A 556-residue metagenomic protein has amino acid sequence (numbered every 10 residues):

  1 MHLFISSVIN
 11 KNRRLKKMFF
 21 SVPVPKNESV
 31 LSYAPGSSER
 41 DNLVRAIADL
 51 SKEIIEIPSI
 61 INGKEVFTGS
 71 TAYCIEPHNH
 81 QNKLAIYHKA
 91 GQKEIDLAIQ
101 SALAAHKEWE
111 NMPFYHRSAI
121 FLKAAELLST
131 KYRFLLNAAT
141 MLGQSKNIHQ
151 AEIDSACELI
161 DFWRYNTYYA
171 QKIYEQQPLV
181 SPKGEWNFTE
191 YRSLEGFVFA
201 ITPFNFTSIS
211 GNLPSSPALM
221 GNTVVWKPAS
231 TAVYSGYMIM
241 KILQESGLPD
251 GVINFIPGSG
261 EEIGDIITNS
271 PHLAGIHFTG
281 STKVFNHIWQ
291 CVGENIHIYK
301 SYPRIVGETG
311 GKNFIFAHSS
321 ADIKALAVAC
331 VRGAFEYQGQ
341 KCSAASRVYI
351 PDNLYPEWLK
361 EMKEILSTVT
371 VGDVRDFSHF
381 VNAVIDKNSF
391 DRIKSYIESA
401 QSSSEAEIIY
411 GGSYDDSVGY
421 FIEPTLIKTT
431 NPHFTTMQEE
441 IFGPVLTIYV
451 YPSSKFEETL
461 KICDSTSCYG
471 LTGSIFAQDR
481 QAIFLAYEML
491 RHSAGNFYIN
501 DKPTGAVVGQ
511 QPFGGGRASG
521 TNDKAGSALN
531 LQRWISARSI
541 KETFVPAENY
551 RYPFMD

Functional and structural regions predicted by a protein language model:
I9-L84: Hydrophobic face of amphipathic alpha-helices that form TPR/SEL1-like repeat modules and related alpha-solenoid
N12-S21, E28, S32, H78-Y87 (+9 more regions): Conserved C-terminal structural/oligomerization subdomain of aldehyde/semialdehyde dehydrogenase
T68-G69, Y73-E76, Q81-Y174, L460 (+1 more regions): Glycine-rich loop-to-alpha-helix module at the N-terminal edge of alpha/beta enzyme cores
M141, S145, A170-A325, N522: Rossmann-like NAD(P) dinucleotide-binding subdomain of oxidoreductase/dehydrogenase enzymes
K183, V224-K227, K312-F316, S343-R347 (+3 more regions): Short beta-alpha connecting loops at secondary-structure transitions that line or flank enzyme active sites
I242-G247, N269-S270, G275, K283-P432 (+5 more regions): ALDH superfamily catalytic-core signature
